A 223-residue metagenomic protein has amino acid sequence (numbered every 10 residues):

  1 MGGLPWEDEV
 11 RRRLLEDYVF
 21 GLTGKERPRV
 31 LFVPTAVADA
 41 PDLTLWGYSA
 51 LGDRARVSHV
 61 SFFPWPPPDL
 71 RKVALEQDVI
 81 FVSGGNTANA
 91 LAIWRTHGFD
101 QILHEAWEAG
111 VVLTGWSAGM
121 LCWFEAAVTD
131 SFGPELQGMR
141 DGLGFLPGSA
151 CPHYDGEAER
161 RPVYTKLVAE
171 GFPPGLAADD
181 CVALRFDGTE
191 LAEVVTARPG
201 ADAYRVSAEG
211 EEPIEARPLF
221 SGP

Functional and structural regions predicted by a protein language model:
M1-R27, F32-L45, S49, V79 (+2 more regions): C-terminal and late-domain segments of enzyme folds
L4, G84-A88, G119: Short glycine-rich anion-binding loops that position phosphate/pyrophosphate groups of nucleotides and phosphorylated
R27-P28, A55-V57: A generic structural motif
L51-D53: Active-site catalytic motif of lipid deacylating hydrolases and related acyltransferases
S58-V112: Flexible gly/pro-rich beta->alpha loop and the following alpha-helix that scaffold active-site loops
N89-E159: Class I SAM-dependent methyltransferase SAM-binding "motif I" and its flanking Rossmann-like core
